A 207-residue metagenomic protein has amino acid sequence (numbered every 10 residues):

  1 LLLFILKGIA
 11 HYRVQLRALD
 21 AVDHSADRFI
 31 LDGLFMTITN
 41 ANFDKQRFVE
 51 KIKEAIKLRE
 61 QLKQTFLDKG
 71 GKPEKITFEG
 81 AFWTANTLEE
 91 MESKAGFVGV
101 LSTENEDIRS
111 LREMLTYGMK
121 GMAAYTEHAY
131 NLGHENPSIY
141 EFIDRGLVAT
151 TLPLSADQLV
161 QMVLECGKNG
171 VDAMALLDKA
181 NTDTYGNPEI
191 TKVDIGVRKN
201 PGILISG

Functional and structural regions predicted by a protein language model:
L1-S206: Metallocofactor- and cofactor-centric catalytic cores in central/energy metabolism, strongly enriched
